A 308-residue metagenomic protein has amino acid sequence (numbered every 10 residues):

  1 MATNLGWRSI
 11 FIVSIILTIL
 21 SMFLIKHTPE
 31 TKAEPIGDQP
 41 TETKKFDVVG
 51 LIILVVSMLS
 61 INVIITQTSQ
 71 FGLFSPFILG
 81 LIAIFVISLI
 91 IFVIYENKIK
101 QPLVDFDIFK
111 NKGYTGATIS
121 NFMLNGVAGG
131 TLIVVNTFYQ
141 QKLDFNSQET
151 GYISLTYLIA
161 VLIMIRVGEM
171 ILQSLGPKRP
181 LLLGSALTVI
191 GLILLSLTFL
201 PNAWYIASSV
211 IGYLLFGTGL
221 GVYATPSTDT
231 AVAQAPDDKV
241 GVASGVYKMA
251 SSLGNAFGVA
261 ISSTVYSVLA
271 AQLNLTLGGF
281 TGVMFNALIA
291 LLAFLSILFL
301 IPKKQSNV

Functional and structural regions predicted by a protein language model:
A2-N4, V13, P76-I78, Q101-K304: 12-transmembrane solute porter fold
N4-S120, I153: Hydrophobic transmembrane-helix bundles of small-molecule transporters
